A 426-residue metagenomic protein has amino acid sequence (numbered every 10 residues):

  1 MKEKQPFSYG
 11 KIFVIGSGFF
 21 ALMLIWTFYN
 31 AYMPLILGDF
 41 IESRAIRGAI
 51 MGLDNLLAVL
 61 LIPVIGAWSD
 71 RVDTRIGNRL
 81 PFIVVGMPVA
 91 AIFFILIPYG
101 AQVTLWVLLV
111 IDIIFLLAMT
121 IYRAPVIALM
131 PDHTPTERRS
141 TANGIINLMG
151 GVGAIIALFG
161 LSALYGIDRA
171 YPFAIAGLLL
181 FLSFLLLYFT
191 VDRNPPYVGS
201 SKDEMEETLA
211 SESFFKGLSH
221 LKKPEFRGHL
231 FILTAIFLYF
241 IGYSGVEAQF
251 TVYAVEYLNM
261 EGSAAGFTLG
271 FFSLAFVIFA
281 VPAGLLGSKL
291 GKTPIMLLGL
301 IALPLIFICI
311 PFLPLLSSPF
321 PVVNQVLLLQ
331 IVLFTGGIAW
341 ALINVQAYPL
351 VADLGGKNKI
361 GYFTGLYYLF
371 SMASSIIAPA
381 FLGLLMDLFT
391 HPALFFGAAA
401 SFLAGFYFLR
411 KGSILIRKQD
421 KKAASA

Functional and structural regions predicted by a protein language model:
M1-S8, Y197-L233, A426: Juxtamembrane intracellular "pre-TM" segments in multi-pass secondary transporters
A31-R47, A248-A265: Short amphipathic helix-loop junctions that connect adjacent transmembrane helices in Major Facilitator Superfamily/SLC
A58, S140-Y165, Y368-A378: Glycine-rich segments within core transmembrane alpha-helices of 12-TM secondary carriers
I62-I76, F279-K292, M386: Helix-to-loop junctions at the C-terminal end of transmembrane segments in multipass secondary transporters
N78-L80, A163-L178, L384-F402: A membrane-interface helix-boundary motif in multi-pass transporters
I83-Q102, A302-V322: C-terminal ends and interior cores of transmembrane alpha-helices in multi-pass membrane transporters/permeases
F93-I97, V103-Y122, F237, V323-L342: Hydrophobic core of transmembrane alpha-helices in multi-pass small-molecule transporters, especially MFS/SLC-type
I121-T134, L342-G355: Intracellular juxtamembrane helix-capping segments at the cytosolic ends of symmetry-related transmembrane helices
